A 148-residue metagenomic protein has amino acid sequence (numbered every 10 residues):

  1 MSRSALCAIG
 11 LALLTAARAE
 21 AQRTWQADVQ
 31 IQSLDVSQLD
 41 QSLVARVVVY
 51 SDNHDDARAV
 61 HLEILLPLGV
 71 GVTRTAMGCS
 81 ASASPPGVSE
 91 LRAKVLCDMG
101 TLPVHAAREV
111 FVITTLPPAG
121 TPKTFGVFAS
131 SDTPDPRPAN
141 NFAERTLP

Functional and structural regions predicted by a protein language model:
A8-L14: Bacterial N-terminal signal peptides
A17-A21: Sec/Tat signal peptide C-region and signal peptidase I cleavage site
Q22-Q30, A81-A83, F128-P148: Extracellular/luminal low-complexity Ser/Thr/Pro-rich, glycosylation-prone repeat/linker regions
L39-R58: Short beta-strand elements of extracellular/lumenal beta-sandwich folds
A45-V47, T114-D135: Serine/threonine-enriched low-complexity regions used as flexible
Y50-D56, P67-G69, P117: Short solvent-exposed strand-capping/beta-turn motif centered on an Asx-Ser/Thr pair
A59-L96, G100-T101: A surface/secretory-pathway sequence property marking extracellular, secreted, or lumenal proteins enriched
D98-T121: Low-complexity, intrinsically disordered segments enriched in Ser/Thr together with acidic residues
